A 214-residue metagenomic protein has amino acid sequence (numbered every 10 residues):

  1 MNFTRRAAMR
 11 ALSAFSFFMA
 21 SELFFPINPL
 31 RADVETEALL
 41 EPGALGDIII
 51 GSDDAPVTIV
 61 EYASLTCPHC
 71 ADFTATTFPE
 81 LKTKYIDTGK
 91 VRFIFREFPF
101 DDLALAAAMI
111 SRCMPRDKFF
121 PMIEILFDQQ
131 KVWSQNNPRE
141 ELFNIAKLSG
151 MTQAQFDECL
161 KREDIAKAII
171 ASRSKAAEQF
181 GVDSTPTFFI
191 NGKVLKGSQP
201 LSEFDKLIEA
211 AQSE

Functional and structural regions predicted by a protein language model:
N2-A7, D33, S64, N144-E214: C-terminal cap of thioredoxin/glutaredoxin-like
F3-P99, I170, S174, E178 (+1 more regions): Extracytoplasmic thiol/disulfide redox context detector
S13, F127-D128, K161: Short amphipathic alpha-helical surface patches that mediate protein-protein
T36-P42, R139-F143, I208: Periplasmic c-type cytochrome electron-transfer domains
D47, F95-F98, Q130, D157 (+1 more regions): Conserved short-loop catalytic and cofactor-binding motifs
A63-T66, A71-K147, T152: Structural alpha/beta surface segment adjacent to cysteine/selenocysteine redox centers across thiol/disulfide enzymes
